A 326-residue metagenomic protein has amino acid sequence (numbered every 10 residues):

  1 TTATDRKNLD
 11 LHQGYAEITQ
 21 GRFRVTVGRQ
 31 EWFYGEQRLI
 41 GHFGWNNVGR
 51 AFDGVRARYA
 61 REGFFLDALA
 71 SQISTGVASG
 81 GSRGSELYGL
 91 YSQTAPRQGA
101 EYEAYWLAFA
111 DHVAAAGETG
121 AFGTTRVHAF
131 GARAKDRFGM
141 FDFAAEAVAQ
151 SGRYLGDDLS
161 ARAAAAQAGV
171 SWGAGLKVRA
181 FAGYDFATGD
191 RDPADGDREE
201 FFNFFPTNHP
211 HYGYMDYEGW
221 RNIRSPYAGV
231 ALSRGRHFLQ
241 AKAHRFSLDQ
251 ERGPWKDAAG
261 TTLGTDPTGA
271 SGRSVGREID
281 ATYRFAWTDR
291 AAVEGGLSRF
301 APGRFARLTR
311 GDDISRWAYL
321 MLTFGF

Functional and structural regions predicted by a protein language model:
T1, Q37-G41, A114-E118, F305-L308: Short acidic, glycine/proline-rich loop/turn micro-motifs
T1-D53: Well-ordered mid-protein domain cores that form the structural environment of catalytic cofactors
G21-V25, H42-A194, S233, R245 (+6 more regions): Signature for the C-terminal beta-barrel architecture of outer-membrane proteins
E86-L87, G123, N208-G229: Outer-membrane beta-barrel signature, preferentially recognizing the C-terminal barrel domain of Gram-negative
V178-F181, D192, E218, F238 (+1 more regions): N-terminal periplasmic/intermembrane-space "pro-region" immediately following the signal or transit peptide
E200-W220, E251-G269: Flexible internal linker/loop segments at domain or repeat junctions
I223-S233, F238-K242: A glycine-rich beta-turn/hairpin centered on an aromatic-Pro dipeptide
D313-F326: Outer-membrane beta-barrel "beta-signal"
